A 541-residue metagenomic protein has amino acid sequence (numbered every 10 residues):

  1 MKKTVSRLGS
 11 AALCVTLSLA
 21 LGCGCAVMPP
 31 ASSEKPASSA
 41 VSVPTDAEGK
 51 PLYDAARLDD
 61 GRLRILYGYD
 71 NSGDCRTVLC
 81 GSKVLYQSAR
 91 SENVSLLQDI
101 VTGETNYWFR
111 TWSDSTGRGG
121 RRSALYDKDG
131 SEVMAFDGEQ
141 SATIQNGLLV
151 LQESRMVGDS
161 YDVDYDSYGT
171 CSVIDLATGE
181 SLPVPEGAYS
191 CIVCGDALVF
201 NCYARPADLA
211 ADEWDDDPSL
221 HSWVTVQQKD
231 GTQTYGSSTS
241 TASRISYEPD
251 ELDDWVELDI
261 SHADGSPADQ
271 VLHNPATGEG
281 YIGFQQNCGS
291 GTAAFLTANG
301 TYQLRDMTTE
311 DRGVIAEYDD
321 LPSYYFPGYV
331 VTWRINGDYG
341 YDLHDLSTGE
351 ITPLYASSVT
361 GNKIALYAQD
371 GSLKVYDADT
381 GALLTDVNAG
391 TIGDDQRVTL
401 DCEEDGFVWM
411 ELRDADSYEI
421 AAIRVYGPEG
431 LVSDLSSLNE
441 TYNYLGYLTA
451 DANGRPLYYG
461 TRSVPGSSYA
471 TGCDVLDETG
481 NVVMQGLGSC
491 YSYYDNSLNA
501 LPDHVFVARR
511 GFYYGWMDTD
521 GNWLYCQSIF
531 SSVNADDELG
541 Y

Functional and structural regions predicted by a protein language model:
K2-L13: Bacterial N-terminal signal peptides that target proteins for export
T4-V5, A31, E310, R413: Absolute N-terminal positional cue centered near the fourth residue
A12-G22: Bacterial N-terminal signal peptides
G22-S39: Sec-dependent signal peptide cleavage junction
P36-Y541: Residue-level detector of conserved, function-critical positions
